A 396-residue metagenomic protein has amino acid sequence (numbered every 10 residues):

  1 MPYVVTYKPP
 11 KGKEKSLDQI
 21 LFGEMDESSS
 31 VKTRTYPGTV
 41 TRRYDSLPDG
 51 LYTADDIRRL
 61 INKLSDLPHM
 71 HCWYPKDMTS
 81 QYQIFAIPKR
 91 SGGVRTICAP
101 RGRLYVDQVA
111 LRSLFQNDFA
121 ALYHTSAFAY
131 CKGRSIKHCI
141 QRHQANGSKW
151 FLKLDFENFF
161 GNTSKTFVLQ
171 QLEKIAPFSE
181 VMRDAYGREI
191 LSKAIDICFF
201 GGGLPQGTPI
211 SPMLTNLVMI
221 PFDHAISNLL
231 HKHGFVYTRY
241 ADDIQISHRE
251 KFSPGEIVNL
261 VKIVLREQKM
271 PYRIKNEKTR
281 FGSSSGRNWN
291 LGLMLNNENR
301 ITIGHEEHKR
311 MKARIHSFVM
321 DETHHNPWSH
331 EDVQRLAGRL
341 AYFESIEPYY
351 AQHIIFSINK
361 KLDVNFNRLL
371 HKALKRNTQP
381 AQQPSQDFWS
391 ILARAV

Functional and structural regions predicted by a protein language model:
M1-I87, V94-L154, F159-T208, L217-H224 (+1 more regions): Right-hand nucleic-acid polymerase module
A121, L230-Y237, Y272: Surface-exposed helix-capping loop/turn segments at secondary-structure junctions
K153-N158, G207, S211, K232-R249: Catalytic palm active-site di-aspartate
